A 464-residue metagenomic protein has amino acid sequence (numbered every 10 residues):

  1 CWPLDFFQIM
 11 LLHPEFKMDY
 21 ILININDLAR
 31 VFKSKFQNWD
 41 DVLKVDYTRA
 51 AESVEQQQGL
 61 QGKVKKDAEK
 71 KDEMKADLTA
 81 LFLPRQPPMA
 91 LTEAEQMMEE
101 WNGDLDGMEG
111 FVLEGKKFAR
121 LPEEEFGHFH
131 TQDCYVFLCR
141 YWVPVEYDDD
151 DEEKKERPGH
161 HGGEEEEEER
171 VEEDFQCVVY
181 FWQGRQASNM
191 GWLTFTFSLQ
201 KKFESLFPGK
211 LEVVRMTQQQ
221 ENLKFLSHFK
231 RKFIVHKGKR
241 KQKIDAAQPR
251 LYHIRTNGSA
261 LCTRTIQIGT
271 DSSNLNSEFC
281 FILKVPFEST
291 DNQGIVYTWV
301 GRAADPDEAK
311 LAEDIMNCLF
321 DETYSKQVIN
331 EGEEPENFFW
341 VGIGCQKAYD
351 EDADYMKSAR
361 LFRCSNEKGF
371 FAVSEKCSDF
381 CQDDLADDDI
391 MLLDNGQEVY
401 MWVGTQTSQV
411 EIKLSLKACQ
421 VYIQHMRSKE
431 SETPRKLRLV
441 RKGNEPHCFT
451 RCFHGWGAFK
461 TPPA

Functional and structural regions predicted by a protein language model:
W2-A464: Long, low-complexity regulatory segments enriched in Ser/Thr/Pro/Gly and acidic residues
